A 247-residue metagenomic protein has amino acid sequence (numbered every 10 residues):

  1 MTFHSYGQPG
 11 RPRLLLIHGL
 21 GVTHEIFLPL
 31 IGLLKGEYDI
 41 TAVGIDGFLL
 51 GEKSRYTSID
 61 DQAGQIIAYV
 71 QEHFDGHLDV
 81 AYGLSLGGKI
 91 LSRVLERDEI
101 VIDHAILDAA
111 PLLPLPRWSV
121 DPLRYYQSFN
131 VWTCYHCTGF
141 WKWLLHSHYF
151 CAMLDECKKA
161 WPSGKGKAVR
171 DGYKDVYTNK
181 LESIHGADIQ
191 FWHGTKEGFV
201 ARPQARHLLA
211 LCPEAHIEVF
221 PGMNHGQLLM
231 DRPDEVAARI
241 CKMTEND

Functional and structural regions predicted by a protein language model:
H4-E52: Conserved HGGG/HGGXW glycine-rich cap/lid loop of the alpha/beta-hydrolase fold
T41-Y82: Active-site loop/oxyanion-hole signature of alpha/beta-hydrolase fold enzymes
E96, I102-W132: Flexible "cap/lid" loop of the alpha/beta hydrolase fold
R117, T133-S183: Conserved alpha/beta-hydrolase catalytic His-Asp/Glu region
H185, F191-H193: Short beta-strand/loop motif that positions the catalytic acidic residue of the alpha/beta-hydrolase fold
A187, A201-A210: Short alpha-helix in the alpha/beta-hydrolase fold that links the catalytic acid
T195-V200, G226: Acidic catalytic loop of the alpha/beta-hydrolase fold
M223-P233: Catalytic histidine-centered segment of alpha/beta-hydrolase-like enzymes
